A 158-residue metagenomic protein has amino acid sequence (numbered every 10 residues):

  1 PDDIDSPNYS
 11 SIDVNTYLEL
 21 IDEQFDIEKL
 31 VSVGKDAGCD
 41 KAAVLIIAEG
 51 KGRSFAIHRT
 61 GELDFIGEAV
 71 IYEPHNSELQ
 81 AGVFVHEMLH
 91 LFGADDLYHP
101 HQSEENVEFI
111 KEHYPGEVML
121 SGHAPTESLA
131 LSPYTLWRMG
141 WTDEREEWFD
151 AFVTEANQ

Functional and structural regions predicted by a protein language model:
P1-G38: Propeptide-to-catalytic entry region of secreted or membrane-anchored zinc metalloproteases
K35-D40, G61-F65, V83, I110-H113: Extracellular/periplasmic catalytic domains that process cell-envelope and extracellular macromolecules
G38-R53: Short, well-ordered secondary-structure micro-motifs within conserved domains or adaptor modules
E49-G67, E108-F109: Catalytic zinc-binding patch centered on the HExxH motif and its immediate surroundings that defines zinc-dependent
E49-S54, N76-L79, L97-H99, A124-T126: Solvent-exposed loop/turn segments at secondary-structure junctions within structured extracellular/periplasmic domains
I66-V85: Short pre-active-site segment immediately N-terminal to the catalytic Zn-binding motif
G82-L97: Active-site recognition of the HExxH zinc-binding catalytic motif
P100-Q158: Replace "(M1/M4/M9/M12/WLM)" with "(e.g., M1/M4/M8/M9/M12/M26/WLM)" and add "not limited to" to clarify scope
